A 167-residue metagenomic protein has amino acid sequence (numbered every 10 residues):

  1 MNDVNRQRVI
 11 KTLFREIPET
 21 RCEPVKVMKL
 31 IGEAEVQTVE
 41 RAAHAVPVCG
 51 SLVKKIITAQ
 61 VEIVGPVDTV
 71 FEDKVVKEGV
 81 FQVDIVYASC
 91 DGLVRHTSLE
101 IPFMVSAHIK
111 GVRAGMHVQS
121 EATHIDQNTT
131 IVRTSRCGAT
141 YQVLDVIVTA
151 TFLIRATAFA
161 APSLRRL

Functional and structural regions predicted by a protein language model:
M1-L167: Viral structural modules
